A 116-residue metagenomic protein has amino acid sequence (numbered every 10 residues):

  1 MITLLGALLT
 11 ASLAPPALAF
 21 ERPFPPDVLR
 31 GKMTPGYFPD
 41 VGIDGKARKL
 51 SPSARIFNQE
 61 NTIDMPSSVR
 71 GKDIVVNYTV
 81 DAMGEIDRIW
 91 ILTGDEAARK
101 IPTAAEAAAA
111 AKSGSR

Functional and structural regions predicted by a protein language model:
I2, G6-L9, L13-I43, T62-R116: Short, flexible, surface-exposed loop segments at domain boundaries
R48-I63: Beta-strand/loop nucleic-acid-binding surfaces
